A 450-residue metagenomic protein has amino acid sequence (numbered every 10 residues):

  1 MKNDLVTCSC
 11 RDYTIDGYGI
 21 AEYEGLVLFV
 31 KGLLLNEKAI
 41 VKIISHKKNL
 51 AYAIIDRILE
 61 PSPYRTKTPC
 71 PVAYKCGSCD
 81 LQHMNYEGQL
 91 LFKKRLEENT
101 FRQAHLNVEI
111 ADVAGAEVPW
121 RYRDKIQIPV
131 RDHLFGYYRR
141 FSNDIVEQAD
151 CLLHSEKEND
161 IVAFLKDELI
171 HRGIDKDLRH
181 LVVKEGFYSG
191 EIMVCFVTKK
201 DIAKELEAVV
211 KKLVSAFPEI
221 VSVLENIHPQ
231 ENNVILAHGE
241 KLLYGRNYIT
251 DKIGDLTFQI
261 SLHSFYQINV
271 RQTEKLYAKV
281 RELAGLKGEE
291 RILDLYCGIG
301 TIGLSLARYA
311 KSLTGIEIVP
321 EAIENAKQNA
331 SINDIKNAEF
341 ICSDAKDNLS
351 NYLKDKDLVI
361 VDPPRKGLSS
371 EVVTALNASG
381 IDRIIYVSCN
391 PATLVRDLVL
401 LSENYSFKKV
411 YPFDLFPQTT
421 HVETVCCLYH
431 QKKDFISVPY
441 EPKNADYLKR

Functional and structural regions predicted by a protein language model:
M1-T68, V72, E339, D347 (+1 more regions): Terminal RNA-binding accessory module
K2-T7, D12-I15, D201-R450: Rossmann-like S-adenosyl-L-methionine
G19-E24, G136-R140, C195-V197, A326: Short, acidic/hydrophobic/Gly-rich beta-strand patch recurrent on exposed beta strands that often constitutes part
N36, H154, N269: Short, conserved phosphate/pyrophosphate- and ester-handling motifs at nucleotide-, phospho-/glycolipid
L50, Y188-V194, T420-V422: Conserved loop-to-beta-strand segment in the C-terminal subdomain of adenylate-forming
D56-T68, Y74-D175, F187-Y188: Extended interfacial segments that mediate partner engagement and assembly in macromolecular machines
D112-P119, H180-K184, Y411-L415: Short, solvent-exposed loop/turn elements at beta->coil junctions and helix N-caps that rim active or binding pockets
V182-G186, G190-I202: Carbohydrate-binding surface patches
